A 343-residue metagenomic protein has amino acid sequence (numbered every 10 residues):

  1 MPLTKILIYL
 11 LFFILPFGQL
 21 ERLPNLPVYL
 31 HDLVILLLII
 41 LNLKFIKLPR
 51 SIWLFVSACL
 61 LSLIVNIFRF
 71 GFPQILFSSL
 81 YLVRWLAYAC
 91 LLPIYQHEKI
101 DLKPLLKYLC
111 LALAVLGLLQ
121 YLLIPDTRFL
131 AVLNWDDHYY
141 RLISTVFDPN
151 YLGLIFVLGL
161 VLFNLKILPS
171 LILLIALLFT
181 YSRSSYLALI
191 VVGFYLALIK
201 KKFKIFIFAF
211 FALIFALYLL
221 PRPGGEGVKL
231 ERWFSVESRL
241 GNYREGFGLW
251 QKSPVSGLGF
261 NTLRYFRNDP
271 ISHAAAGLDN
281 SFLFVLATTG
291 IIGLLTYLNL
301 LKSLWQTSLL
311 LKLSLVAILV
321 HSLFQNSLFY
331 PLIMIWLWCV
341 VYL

Functional and structural regions predicted by a protein language model:
G18-L61: Hydrophobic alpha-helical transmembrane segments in multi-pass integral membrane proteins
V34-F45, V157-K166, I291-S308: Hydrophobic, aromatic-rich transmembrane alpha-helices and their immediate juxtamembrane boundary segments
L36-L41, V161, L311-L323, S327-L343: Transmembrane alpha-helices of multi-pass inner-membrane enzymes
L54, L63, F72-H97, C110: Aromatic-anchored transmembrane helix interface
I94, K103-H138, S144-K200, L310 (+1 more regions): Alpha-helical transmembrane segments of multi-pass inner-membrane proteins
V115, Y121-I124, T180, A197-F234 (+2 more regions): A membrane-periplasm/extracellular boundary helix in multi-pass inner-membrane enzymes that assemble envelope glycans
I190-F194, L198, F203, T288-L319: Hydrophobic transmembrane alpha-helices and their immediate junctions
L230-R244, G248-K252, S256-T289: Long extracytoplasmic/lumenal interhelical loops at the membrane interface of multi-pass membrane proteins
